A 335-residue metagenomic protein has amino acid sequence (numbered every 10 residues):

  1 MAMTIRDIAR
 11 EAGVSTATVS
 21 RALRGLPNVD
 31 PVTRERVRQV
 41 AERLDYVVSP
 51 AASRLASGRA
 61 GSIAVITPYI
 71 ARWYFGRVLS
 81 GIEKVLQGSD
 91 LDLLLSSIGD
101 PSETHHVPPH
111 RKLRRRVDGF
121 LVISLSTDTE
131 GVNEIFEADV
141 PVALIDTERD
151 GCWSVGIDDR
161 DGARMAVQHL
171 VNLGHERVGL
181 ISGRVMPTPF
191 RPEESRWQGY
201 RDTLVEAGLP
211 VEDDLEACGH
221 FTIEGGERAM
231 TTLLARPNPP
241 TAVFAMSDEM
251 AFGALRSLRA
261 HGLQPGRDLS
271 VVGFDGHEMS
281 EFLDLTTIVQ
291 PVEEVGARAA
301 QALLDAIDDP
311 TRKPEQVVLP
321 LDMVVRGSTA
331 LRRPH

Functional and structural regions predicted by a protein language model:
M1-G61, R333-H335: N-terminal helix-turn-helix DNA-binding module of bacterial transcription factors
M3, R24, N28-V32, P50 (+14 more regions): Residues at secondary-structure transition points
M3, S62-Q168, N172, H335: Alpha-helical recognition/docking segments in bacterial nutrient-uptake and carbohydrate-utilization systems
T16-S20, L55-A71, H169, R177-M186: Short beta-strand segments enriched in small/hydrophobic residues
R43, K84-S89, E137-L144, E148-H335: Bacterial carbohydrate/catabolite-sensing allosteric modules
